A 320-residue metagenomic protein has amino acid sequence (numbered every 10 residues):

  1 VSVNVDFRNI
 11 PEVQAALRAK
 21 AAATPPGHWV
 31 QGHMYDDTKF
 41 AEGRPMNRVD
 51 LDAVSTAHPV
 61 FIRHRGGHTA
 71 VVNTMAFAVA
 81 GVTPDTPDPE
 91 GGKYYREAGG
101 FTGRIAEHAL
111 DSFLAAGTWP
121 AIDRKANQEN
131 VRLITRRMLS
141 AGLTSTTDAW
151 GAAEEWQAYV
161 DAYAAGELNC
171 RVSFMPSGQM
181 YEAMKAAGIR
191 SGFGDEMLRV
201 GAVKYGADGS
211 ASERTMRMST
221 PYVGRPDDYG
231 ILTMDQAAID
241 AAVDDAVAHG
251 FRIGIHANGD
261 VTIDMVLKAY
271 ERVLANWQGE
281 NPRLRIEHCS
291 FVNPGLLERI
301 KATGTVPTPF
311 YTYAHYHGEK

Functional and structural regions predicted by a protein language model:
V1-A186, Y205-T262, A275-Q278, P282-R283: Divalent metal-binding segments
V54, G192-R199, V273-H288, V292: Structural recognition of alpha->loop->beta junctions
F61, S173, G201, E287 (+1 more regions): General small-molecule cofactor/ligand-binding pocket signal
T74, E155-Q157, I263-E271, E298 (+1 more regions): Histidine/acidic-residue-rich catalytic or RNA/ligand-binding cores of hydrolases and nuclease-related proteins
A164-A165, I189-S191, E271-L274, G304: Short, hinge-like loop/turn segments at secondary-structure boundaries
Q179-A183, E287-L296: Short, conserved secondary-structure transition motifs
M197-T215, T303-A314: Non-cysteine beta-strand/loop elements that form the S-adenosyl-L-methionine
F291-K320: Active-site-adjacent C-terminal substructures of enzyme catalytic domains
